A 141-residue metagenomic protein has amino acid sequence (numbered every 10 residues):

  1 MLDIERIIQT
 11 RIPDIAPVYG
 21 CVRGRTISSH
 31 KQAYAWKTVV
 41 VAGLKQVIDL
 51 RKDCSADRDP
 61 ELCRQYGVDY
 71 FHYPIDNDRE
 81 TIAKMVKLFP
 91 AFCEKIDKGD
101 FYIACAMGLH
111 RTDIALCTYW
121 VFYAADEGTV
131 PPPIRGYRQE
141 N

Functional and structural regions predicted by a protein language model:
M1-Y102, M107, I114-N141: Cys-dependent protein tyrosine phosphatase-like superfamily
